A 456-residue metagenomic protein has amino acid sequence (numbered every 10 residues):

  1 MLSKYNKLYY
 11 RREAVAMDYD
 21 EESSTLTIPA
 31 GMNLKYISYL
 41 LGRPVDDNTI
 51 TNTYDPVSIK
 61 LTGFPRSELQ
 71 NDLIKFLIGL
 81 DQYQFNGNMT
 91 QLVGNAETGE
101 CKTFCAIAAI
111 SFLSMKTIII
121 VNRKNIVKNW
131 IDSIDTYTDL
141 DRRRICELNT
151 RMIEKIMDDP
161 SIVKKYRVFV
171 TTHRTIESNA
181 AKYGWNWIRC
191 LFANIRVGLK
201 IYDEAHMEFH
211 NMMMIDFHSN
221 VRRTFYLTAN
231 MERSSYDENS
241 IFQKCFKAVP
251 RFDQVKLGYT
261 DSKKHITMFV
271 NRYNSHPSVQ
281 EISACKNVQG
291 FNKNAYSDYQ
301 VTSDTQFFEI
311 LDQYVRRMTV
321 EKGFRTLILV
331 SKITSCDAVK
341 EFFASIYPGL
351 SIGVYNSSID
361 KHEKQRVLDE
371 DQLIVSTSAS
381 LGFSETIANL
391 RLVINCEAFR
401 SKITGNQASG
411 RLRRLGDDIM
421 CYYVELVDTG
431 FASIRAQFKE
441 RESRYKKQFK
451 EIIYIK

Functional and structural regions predicted by a protein language model:
G63-T90: N-terminal pre-P-loop "Q-motif" helix
Q84-A109: Walker A/P-loop
T98, F112-T136, S331-C336: Conserved Walker A/P-loop ATP-binding site and its immediately adjacent core in helicase/helicase-like ATPase domains
N125-M152, I346-L350: Conserved helix-turn-beta segment of the N-terminal RecA-like "Helicase ATP-binding" lobe in SF1/SF2 helicases
V163-K182, L368-F383: Conserved two-lobed SF2 helicase motor
L199, E204-H265, Y445: Post-DEXD/H (motif II) to motif III coupling segment of the RecA-like Helicase ATP-binding lobe
R251-T326: Conserved interdomain linker/interface between the two RecA-like ATPase lobes of SF2 helicase motors
S357-R444: Conserved RecA-like P-loop NTPase helicase motor core
